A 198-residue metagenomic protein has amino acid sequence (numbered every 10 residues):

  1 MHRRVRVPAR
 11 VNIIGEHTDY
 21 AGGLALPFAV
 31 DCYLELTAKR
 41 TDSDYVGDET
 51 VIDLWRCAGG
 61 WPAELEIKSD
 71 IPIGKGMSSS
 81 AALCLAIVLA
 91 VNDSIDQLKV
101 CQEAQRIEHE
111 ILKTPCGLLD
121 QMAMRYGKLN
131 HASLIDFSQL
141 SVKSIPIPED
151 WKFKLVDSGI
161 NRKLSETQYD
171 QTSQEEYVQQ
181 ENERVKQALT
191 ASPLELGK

Functional and structural regions predicted by a protein language model:
M1-I14, E35-R56, R125-K198: C-terminal nucleotide
M1-Q97, R106, C116, Y126-N130: ATP-binding N-lobe of GHMP and related small-molecule kinases
I73-K75, A104-T114, K154, E175-E176: Short, mixed-charge aromatic SLiMs
S79, D93-D96, T114, L164 (+2 more regions): Catalytic cores of large soluble enzymes that bind and process phosphate-bearing ligands
I95-P148: Alpha/beta catalytic cores of group-transfer enzymes, especially the acyltransferase/condensing modules of polyketide
